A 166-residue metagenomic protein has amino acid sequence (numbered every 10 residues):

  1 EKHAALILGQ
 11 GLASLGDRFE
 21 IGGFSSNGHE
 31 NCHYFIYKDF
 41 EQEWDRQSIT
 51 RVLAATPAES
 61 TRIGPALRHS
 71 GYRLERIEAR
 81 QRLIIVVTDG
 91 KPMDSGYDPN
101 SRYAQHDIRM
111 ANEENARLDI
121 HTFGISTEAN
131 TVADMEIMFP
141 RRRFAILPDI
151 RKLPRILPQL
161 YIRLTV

Functional and structural regions predicted by a protein language model:
E1-V166: Acidic, glycine-rich A-domain
